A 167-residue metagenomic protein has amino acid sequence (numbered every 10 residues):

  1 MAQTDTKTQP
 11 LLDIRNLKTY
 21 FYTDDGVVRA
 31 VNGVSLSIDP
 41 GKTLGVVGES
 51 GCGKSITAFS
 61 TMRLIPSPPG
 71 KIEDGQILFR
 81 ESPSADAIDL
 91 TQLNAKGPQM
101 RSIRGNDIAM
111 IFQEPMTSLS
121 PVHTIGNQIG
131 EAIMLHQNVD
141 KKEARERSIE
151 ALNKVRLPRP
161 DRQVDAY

Functional and structural regions predicted by a protein language model:
M1-Y167: ABC transporter nucleotide-binding domains
